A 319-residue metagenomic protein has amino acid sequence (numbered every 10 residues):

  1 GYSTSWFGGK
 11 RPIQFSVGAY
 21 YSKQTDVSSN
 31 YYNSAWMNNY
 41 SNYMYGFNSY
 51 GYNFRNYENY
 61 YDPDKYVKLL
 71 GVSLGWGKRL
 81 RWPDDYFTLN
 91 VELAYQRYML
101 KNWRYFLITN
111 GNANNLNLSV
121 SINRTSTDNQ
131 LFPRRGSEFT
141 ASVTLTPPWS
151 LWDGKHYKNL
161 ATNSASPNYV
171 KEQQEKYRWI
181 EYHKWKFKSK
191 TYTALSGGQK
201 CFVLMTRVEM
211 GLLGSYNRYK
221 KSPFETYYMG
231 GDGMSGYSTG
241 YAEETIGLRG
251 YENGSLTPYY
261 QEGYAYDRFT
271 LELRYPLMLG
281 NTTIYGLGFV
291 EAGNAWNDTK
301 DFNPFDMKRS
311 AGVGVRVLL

Functional and structural regions predicted by a protein language model:
G1-F132, E138: Gram-negative/organellar outer-membrane beta-barrel architecture
Y2, F15-K23, N33, L89-R97 (+6 more regions): Transmembrane beta-barrel strands of outer-membrane/channel proteins
W6-P12, W82-P83, A194-K200, M278-T282 (+1 more regions): Secondary-structure transition/capping motifs at alpha-helix termini and the adjoining loop/turn into the next element
N33-A35, P223, N303: Short secondary-structure boundary/capping segments
M37-N39, G136, G231, G250 (+1 more regions): Glycine-centered small-residue hotspots that permit tight backbone geometry or close packing
Y66, N112, K200, F305-M307: A generic structural micro-feature
K101-L279, T283, W296-D298: C-terminal outer-membrane beta-barrel translocator/porin domains of Gram-negative envelope proteins and their
M234-G240, K300-L319: C-terminal beta-signal and terminal closure region of outer-membrane beta-barrel proteins
